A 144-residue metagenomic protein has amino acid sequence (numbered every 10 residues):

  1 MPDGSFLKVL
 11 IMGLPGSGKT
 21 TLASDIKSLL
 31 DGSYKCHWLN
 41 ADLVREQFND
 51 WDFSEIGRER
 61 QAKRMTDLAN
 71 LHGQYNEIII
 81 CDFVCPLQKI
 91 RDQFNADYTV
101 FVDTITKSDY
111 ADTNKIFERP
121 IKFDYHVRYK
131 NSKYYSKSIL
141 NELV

Functional and structural regions predicted by a protein language model:
M1-F6: Phosphate-binding P-loop
I11: Hydrophobic anchor at the beta1->P-loop junction of P-loop NTPases
L14-P15: The conserved Walker
K19: Conserved lysine of the Walker
A23-D67: Conserved substrate/cofactor phosphate-moiety recognition/catalytic segment in nucleotide-dependent phosphotransferases
H37, Y98, Y125-V127: Structural signal for short hydrophobic segments within the conserved structured cores of catalytic domains across
E55-K107: Glycine-rich phosphate-binding loop used to anchor ATP phosphates in small-molecule kinases, encompassing both
Q88, Q93, V102-V144: Small-molecule kinase domains that catalyze NTP-dependent phosphoryl transfer to phosphate-bearing small molecules
